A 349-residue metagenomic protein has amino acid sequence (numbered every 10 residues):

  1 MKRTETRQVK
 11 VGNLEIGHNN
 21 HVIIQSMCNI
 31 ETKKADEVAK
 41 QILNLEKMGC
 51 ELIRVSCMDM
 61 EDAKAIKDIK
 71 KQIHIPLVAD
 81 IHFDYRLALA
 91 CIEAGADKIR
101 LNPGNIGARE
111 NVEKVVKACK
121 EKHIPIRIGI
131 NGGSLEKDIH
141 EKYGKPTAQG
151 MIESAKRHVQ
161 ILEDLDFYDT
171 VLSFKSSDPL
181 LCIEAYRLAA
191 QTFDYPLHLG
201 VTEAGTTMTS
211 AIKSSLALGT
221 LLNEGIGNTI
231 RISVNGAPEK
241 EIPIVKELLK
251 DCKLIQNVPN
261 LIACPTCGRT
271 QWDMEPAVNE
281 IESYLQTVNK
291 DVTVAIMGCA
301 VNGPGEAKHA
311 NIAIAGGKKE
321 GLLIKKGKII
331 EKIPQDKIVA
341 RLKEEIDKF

Functional and structural regions predicted by a protein language model:
M1-M27, S283: N-terminal amphipathic alpha-helix/helix-capping segment at the start of soluble metabolic enzymes
N19-E37, S56, I75-F83, I139-I152 (+1 more regions): Active-site mouth loops of central-metabolism enzymes
V22-C28, I53-V55, L77-I81, I99-L101 (+6 more regions): Hydrophobic faces of well-ordered beta-strands that scaffold small-molecule active sites in alpha/beta enzyme cores
N29, A35, E46-I69, R100-A108 (+1 more regions): Glycine-rich, proline-tolerant flexible connector loops at the mouths of alpha/beta enzymes
E51, G95-R109, V201, E224-P238 (+1 more regions): Glycine-rich phosphate-binding active-site loops on the catalytic face of alpha/beta enzymes
M60-I81, K114-I126, Y186-L197, I281-S283: Alpha-helix-loop-beta-strand connector modules within alpha/beta enzyme cores
R86-R127: Hydrophobic or amphipathic alpha-helical targeting/insertion segments
I130-N131, I139-Q286: Catalytic alpha/beta core domains of metabolic enzymes, predominantly
